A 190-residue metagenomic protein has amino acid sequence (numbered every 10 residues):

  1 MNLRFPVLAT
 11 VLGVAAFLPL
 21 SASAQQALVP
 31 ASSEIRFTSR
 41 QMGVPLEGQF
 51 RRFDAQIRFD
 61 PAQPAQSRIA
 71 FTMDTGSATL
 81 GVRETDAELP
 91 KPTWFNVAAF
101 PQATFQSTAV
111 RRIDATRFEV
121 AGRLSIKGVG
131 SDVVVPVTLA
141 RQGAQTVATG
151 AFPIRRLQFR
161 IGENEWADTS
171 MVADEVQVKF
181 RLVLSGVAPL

Functional and structural regions predicted by a protein language model:
M1-T10: Bacterial N-terminal signal peptides that target proteins for export
A9-P19: Bacterial N-terminal signal peptides
A22-L190: Low-complexity, acidic/polar, glycine-enriched regions of mature
